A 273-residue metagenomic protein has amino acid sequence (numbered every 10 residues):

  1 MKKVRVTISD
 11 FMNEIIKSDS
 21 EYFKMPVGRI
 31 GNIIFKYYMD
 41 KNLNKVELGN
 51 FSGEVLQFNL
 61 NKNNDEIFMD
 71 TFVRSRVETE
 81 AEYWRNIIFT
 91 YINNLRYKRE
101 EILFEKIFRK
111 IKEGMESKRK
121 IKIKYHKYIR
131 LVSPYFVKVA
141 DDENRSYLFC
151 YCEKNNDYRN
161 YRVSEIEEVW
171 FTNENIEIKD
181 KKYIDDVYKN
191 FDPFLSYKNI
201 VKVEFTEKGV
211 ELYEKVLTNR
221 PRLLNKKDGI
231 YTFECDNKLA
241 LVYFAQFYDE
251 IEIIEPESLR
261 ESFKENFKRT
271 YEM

Functional and structural regions predicted by a protein language model:
M1-F11, D40-D65: Short Lys/Arg-rich basic patches
K3-R5, V55, I129-L131, Y158-V163 (+1 more regions): Well-ordered beta-strand positions in beta-sheet-rich domains
I8, L60, Y125, V163 (+2 more regions): Hydrophobic residues in beta-strands and at strand termini
S9-R29, N63-E82, N86: Surface-exposed, Lys/Arg-rich phosphate-binding patches that contact polyanionic backbones
K24-E47, E78-E101: Short, basic amphipathic alpha-helical segments that act as recognition/interaction helices in nucleic-acid-binding
E66, R130-V132, N155-Y161, V210-Y213 (+1 more regions): Short, surface-exposed beta-strand/loop "edge" segments at domain boundaries and coil↔beta transitions
N93-V201: Core beta-strand-centered patch of the WYL/Sm-like small regulatory domain
D192-M273: Polybasic (Lys/Arg-rich)
